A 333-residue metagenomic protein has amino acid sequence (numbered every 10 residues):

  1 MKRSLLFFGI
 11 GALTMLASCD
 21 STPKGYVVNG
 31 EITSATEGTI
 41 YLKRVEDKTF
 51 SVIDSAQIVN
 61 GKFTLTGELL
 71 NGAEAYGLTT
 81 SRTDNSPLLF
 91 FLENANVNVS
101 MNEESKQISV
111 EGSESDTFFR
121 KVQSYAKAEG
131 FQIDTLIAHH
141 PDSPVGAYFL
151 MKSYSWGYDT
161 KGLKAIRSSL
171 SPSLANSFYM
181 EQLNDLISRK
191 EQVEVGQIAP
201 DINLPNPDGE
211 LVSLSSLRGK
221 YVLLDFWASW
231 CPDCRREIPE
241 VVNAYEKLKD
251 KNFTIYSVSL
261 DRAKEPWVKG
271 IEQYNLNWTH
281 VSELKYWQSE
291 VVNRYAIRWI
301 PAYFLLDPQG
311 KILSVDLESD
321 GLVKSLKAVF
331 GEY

Functional and structural regions predicted by a protein language model:
M1-E31, E332-Y333: Bacterial Sec-dependent N-terminal signal peptides
C19-D20, E46, V97, I108 (+3 more regions): N-terminal targeting signals for export/organelle localization
C19-H140: A non-transmembrane, solvent-exposed segment enriched in polar/low-complexity residues
E181-S215, W278, S325-E332: N-terminal "domain-start" segment that seeds a small globular fold
R218, F226-N243: Conserved redox-active cysteine motifs that mediate thiol-disulfide chemistry, especially di-cysteine Cys-X(1-2)-Cys
R235-N275, L284-R294, K324: Structural microenvironment flanking redox-active thiols in thiol-disulfide oxidoreductases
L276, E283-G331: Thiol/disulfide oxidoreductase modules built on the thioredoxin-like
